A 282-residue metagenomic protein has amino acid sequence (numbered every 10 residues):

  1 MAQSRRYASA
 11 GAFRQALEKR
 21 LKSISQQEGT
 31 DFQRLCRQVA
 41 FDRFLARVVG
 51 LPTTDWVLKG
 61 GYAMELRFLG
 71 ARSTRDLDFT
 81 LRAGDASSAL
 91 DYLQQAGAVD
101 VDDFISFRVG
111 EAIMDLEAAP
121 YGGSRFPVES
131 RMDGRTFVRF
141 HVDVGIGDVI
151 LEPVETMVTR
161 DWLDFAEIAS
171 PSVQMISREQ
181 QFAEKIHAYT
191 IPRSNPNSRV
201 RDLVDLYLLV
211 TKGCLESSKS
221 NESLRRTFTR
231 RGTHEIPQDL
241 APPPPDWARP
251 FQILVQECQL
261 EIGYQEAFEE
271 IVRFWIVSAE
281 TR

Functional and structural regions predicted by a protein language model:
M1-W56, E65-R72, L81-R282: Structured mid-to-C-terminal alpha-helical surface segments
D76: Non-catalytic nucleic-acid-binding interfaces of large nucleic-acid enzymes and RNP effectors
